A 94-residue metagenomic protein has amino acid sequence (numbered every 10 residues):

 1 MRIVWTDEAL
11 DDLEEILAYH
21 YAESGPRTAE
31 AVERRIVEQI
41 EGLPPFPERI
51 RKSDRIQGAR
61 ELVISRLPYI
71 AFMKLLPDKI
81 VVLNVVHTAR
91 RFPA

Functional and structural regions predicted by a protein language model:
R2-A59: Basic, Lys/Arg-enriched alpha-helical interface segments
A59-E61, I70: Short, acidic/polar N-cap/turn motifs at the starts of alpha helices
L67-A94: Enriched for short, Lys/Arg-rich terminal
